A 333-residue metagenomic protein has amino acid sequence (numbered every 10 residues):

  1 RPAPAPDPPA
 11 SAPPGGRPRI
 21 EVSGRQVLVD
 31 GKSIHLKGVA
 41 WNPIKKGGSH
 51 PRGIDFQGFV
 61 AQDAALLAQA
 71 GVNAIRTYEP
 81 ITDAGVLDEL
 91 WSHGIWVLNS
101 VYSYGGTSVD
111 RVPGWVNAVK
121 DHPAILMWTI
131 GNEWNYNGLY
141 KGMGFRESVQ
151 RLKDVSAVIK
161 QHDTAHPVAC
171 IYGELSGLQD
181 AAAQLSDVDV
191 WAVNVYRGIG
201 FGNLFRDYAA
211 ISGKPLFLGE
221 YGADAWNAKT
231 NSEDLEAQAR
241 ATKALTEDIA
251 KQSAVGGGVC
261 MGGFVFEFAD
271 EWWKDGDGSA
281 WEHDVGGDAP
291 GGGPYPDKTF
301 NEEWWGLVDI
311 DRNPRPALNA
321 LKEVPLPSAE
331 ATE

Functional and structural regions predicted by a protein language model:
A3-Q26: N-terminal low-complexity, Pro/Thr/Ser-rich intrinsically disordered segments that act as propeptides or flexible
P18-V22, T107, K322: Short, exposed beta-strand/loop patches in secreted or surface proteins that constitute
L28-G202, A209-I211, G258: Active-site mouth of glycoside hydrolases
A70-G71, D121, V155-H166, D248-C260 (+1 more regions): A structural motif corresponding to the C-terminal end of an alpha-helix and its immediate exit/capping segment
N99, N135-K141, S212-I249, M261 (+1 more regions): Active-site clefts of carbohydrate-active enzymes
S108-V112, S148, L152, L235-T246 (+1 more regions): Amphipathic alpha-helical segments in well-structured domains
F266-E333: Aromatic-rich peripheral "rim/lid" segments of glycoside hydrolase catalytic domains that contact and position glycan
